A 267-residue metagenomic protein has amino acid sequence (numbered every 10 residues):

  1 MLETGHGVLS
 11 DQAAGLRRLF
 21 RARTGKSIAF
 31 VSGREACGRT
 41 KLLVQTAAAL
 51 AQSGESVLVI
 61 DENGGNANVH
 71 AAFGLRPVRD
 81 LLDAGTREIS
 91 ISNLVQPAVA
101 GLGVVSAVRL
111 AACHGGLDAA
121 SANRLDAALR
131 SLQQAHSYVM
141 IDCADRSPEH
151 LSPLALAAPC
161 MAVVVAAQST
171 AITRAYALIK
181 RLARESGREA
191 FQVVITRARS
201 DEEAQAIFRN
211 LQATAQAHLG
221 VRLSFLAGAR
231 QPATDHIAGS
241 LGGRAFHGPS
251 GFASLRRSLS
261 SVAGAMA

Functional and structural regions predicted by a protein language model:
M1-A22, R188-A267: C-terminal lobe/tail of nucleotide-utilizing enzymes
M1-C37, A48-A49, S56, I89-N93 (+1 more regions): Extreme N-terminal, non-catalytic leader segments that precede Walker-type/kinase nucleotide-binding cores
V8, A13-F20, V57, E62-A107: Phosphate-binding loop that captures ATP/GTP phosphates
V31-E35, R39, D61-G64, S106-R109 (+4 more regions): Structural motif
L42: Hydrophobic positions on the alpha1 helix immediately C-terminal to the Walker A/P-loop
A51-Q52, Q133: Anion (oxyanion) recognition and catalysis
A111-A127: Short glycine-rich substrate-engagement loop in P-loop NTPases that contacts/grips substrate
R124, Q133, Y138-A227: Conserved catalytic-core segment of NTP-binding enzymes
